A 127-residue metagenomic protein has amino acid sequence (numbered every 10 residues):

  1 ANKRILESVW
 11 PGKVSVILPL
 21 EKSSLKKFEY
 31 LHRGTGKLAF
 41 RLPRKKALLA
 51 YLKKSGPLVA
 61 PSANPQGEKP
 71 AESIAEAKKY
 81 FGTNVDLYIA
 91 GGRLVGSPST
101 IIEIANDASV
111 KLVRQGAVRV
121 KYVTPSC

Functional and structural regions predicted by a protein language model:
A1-C127: Active-site-adjacent structural elements in enzyme catalytic cores
